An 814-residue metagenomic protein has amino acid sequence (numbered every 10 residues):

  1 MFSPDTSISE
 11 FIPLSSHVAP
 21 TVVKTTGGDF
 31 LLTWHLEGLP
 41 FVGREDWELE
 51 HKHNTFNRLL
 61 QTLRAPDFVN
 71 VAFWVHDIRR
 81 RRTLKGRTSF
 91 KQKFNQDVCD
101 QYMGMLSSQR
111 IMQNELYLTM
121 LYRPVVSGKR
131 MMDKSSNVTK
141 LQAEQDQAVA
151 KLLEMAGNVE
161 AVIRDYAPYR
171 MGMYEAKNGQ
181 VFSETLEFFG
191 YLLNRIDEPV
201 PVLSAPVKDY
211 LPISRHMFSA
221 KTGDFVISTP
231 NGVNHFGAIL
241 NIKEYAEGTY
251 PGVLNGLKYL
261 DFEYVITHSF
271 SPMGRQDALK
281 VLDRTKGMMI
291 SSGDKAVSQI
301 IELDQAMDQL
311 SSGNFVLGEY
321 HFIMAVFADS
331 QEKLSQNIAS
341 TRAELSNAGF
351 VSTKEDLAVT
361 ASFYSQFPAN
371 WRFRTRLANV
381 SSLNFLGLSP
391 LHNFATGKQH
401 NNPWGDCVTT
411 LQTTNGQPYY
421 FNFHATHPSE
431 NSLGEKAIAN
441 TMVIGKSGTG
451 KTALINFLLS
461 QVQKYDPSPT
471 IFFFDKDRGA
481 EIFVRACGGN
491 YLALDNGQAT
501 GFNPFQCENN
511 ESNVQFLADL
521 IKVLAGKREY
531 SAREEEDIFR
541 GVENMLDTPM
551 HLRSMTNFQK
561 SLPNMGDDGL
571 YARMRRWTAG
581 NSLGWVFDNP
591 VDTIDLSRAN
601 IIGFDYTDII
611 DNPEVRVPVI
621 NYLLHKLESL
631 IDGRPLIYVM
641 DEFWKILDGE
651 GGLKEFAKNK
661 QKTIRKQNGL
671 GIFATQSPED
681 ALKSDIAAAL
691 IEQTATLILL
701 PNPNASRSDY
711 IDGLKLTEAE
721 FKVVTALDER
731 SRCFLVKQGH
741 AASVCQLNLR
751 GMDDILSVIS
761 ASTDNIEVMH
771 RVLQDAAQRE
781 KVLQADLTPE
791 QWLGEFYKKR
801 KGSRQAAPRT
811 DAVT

Functional and structural regions predicted by a protein language model:
M1-G397, G405: Extended, folded cores of ATP/NTP-driven motor/assembly subunits in large transport and secretion machines
L39, D46-T62, N255-K258, F350-V351 (+7 more regions): P-loop NTPase motor domains
V443: Hydrophobic anchor at the beta1->P-loop junction of P-loop NTPases
K446: P-loop (Walker A) phosphate-binding loop of NTP-binding proteins
T449-N503: Walker A/P-loop NTP-binding active-site region of P-loop NTPases, recognizing the glycine-rich GxxxxGKT/S
D477, A674-P678, P701-N704: A short beta-strand-to-loop transition that corresponds to the Sensor-1 phosphate-sensing loop of AAA+ P-loop ATPases
G489-L492, I686-L699: A short helix-turn-beta junction within AAA+ P-loop NTPase domains corresponding to the substrate/partner-engaging
T717-H770: Conserved P-loop NTPase
